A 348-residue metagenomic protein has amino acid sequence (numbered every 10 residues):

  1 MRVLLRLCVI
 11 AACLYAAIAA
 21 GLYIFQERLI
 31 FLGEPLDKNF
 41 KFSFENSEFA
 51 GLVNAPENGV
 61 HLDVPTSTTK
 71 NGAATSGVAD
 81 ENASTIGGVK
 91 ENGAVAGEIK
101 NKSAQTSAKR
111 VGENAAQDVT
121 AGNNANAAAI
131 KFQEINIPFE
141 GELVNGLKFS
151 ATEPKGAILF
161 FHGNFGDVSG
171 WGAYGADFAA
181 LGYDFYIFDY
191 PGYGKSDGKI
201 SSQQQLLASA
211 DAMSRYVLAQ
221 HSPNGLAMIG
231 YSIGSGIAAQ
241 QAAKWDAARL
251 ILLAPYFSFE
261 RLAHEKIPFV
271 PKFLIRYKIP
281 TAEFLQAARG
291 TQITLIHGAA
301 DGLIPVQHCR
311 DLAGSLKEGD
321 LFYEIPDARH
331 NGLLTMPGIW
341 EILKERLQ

Functional and structural regions predicted by a protein language model:
M1-V53, G122: N-terminal membrane-anchoring alpha-helices
S43-V64, G122-S150: N-terminal cap/lid segment of alpha/beta-hydrolase-fold proteins
F139-Y216: Membrane-embedded segments
G236-A287, T335: Hydrolase active-site cap/lid region
T281, P305-G314: Short alpha-helix in the alpha/beta-hydrolase fold that links the catalytic acid
A288, L295-H297, D301: Short beta-strand/loop motif that positions the catalytic acidic residue of the alpha/beta-hydrolase fold
A300-I304, N331: Acidic catalytic loop of the alpha/beta-hydrolase fold
A328-G338: Catalytic histidine-centered segment of alpha/beta-hydrolase-like enzymes
